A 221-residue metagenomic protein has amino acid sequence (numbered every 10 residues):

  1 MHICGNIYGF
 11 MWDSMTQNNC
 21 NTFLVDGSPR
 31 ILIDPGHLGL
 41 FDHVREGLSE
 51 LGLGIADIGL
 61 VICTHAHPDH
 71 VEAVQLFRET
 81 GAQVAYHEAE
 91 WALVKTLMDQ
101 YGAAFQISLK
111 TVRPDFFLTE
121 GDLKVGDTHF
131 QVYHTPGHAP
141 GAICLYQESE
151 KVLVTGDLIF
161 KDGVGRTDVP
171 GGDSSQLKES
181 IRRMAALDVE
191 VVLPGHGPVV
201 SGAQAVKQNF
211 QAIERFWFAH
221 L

Functional and structural regions predicted by a protein language model:
M1-L51, C144-G156: Conserved beta-strand hairpin/beta-sheet module of binuclear metal-dependent hydrolase folds, prominently
I3-G9, Y101-F105, D127: Short Pro/Gly-enriched beta-strand edge/turn motifs at strand-loop
D13-S14, I107, R113-D115, H134-P136: Short Gly/Pro-enriched turn/cap motifs at secondary-structure boundaries
M15, A89-A92, I159: Short, acidic/turn-prone active-site loops that include or flank metal/cofactor- and phosphate-binding residues
N19, V94-M98, G163: Short, charged, surface-exposed secondary-structure boundary motifs
I31-I33, I62, V84, V154 (+1 more regions): Residue-level marker for buried hydrophobic side chains located in beta-strands that build the well-ordered beta-sheet
H37-G39, H129-L221: Metallo-beta-lactamase
H37-L123, A212: Active-site HxH/HxHxD metal-binding segment of metal-dependent hydrolases
